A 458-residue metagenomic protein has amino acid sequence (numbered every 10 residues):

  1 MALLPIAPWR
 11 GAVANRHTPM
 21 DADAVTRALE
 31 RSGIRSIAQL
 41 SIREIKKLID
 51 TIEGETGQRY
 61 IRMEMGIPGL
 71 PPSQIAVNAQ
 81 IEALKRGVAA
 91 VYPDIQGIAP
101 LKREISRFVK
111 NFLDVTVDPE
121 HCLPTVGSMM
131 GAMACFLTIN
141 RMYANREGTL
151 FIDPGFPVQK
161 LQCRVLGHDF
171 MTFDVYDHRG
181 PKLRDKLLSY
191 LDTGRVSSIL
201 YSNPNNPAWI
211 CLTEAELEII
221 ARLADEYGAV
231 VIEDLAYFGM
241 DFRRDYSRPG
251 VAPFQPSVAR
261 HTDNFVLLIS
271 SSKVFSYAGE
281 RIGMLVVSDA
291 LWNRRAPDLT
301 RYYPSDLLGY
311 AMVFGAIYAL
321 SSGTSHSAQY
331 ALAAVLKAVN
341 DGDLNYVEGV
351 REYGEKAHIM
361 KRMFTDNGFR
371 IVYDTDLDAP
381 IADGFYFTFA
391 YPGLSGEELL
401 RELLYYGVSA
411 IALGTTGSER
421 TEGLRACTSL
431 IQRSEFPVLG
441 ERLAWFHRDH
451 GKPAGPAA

Functional and structural regions predicted by a protein language model:
I6-N15, R107, N111, V115-V117 (+4 more regions): PLP-dependent enzyme catalytic core of the Aspartate aminotransferase-like
T18-V25, R31-M130, P181-K182, L336-D343 (+1 more regions): N-terminal small-domain helix-loop-helix segment of the aminotransferase-like
G69, S272, L377-A379, T415-S418: AMP-binding (ANL) adenylation modules
K85-Y227, I232, F238-T262, V266 (+2 more regions): Conserved core of the PLP fold type I
H261-R351: Conserved core segment of the aminotransferase class I/II
V286, T388-A390, C427-S429: Short hydrophobic/aromatic beta-strand micro-patches that form the beta-sheet surface supporting nucleotide- or nucleic
H326-Q329, A333, Y346-K361, I371-A390: Conserved glycine-rich beta-strand-loop-beta hairpin in the small C-terminal domain of fold type I
